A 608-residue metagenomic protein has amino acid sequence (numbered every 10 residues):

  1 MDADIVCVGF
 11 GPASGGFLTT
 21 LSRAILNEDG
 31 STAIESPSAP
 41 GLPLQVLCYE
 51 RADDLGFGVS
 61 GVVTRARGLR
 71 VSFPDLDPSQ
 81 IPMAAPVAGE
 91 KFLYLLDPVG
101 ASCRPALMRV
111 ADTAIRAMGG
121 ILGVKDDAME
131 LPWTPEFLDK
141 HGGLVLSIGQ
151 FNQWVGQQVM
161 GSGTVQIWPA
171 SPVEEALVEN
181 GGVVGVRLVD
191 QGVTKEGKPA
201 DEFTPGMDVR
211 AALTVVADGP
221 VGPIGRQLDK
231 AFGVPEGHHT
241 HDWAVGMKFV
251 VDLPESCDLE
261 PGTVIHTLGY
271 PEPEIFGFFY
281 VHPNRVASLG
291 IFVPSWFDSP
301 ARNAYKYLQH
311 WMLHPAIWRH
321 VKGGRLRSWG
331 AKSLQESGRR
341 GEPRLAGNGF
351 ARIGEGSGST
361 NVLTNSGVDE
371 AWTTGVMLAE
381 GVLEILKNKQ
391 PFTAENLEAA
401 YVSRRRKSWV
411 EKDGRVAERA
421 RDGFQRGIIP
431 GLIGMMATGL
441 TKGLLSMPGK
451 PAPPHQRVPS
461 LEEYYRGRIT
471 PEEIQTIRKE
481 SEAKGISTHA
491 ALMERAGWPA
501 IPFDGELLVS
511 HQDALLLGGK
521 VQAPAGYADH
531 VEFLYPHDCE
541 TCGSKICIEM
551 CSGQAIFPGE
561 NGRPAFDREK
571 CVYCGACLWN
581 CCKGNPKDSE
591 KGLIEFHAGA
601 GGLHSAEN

Functional and structural regions predicted by a protein language model:
D2-L47: N-terminal Rossmann-like FAD-binding beta1-loop-alpha1 element of flavoenzymes
T20, A24, A39-G120: N-terminal FAD cofactor-binding segment of flavoenzymes
T20-R23, P40-L42, S147-G149, Q153-W154 (+2 more regions): Predominantly flavin-linked oxidoreductase catalytic cores and closely associated redox partners
A39-P43, G358-T364, E370, V376 (+4 more regions): Active-site-proximal substrate-binding core of FAD-dependent oxidoreductases
P82-A85, L93-L96, L122-G123, V410-E560 (+1 more regions): Ferredoxin-type iron-sulfur electron-transfer modules and their immediate structural context
I121-Q153, Q157, F292-P294: Helix-loop-beta segment of a Rossmann-like dinucleotide-binding subdomain
P283-R285, R344-L363: Short FAD-binding loop at a beta-strand-to-alpha-helix junction that anchors the flavin cofactor in diverse
R319-G341: Flavin (FAD/FMN) cofactor-binding core of flavoprotein oxidoreductases
